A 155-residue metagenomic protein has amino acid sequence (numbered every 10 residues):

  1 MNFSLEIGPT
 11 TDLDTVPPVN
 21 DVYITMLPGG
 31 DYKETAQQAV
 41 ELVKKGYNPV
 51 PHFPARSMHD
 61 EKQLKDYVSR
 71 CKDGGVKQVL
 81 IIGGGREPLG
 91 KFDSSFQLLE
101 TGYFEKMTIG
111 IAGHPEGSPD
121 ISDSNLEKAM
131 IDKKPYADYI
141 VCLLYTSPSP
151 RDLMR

Functional and structural regions predicted by a protein language model:
M1-D123: Active-site beta->alpha loop and helix N-cap motifs at the rims of alpha/beta catalytic domains
P17, K134-P135: Alpha-helix boundary recognition
K72, K133-K134: Non-catalytic positions within long, well-ordered alpha-helices that form the structural scaffold/packing of enzyme
D120-K133: Active-site glycine-rich loop that binds ribose-phosphate moieties when present
Y139: Glycine-rich phosphate-binding active-site loops on the catalytic face of alpha/beta enzymes
Y145-P150: Conserved small/polar residues in nucleotide/adenosyl-binding loops
